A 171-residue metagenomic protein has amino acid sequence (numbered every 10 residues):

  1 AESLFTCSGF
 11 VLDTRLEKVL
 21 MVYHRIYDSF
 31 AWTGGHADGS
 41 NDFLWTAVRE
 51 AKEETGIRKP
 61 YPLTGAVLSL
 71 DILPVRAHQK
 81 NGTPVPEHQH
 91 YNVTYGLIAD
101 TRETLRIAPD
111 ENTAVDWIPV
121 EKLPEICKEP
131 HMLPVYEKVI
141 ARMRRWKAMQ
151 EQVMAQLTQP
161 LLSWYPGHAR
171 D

Functional and structural regions predicted by a protein language model:
A1-S8, T158-L161: Acidic, metal-coordinating catalytic segment for phosphate/diphosphate chemistry, firing primarily on the Nudix
S3, D28, G35, E103-L105: Flexible, active-site-adjacent loop/turn segments at secondary-structure boundaries
L4, H24, H36, H88-H90 (+1 more regions): Histidine-centered active-site/metal-ligand motif
F10-T14, V19-R49: Glycine-rich active-site/cofactor-binding loop and its immediate structural neighborhood
D38-P134: Unchanged
C127-D171: Charged phosphate-binding loop/patch that engages nucleotide di/tri-phosphates or the phosphate backbone of nucleic
